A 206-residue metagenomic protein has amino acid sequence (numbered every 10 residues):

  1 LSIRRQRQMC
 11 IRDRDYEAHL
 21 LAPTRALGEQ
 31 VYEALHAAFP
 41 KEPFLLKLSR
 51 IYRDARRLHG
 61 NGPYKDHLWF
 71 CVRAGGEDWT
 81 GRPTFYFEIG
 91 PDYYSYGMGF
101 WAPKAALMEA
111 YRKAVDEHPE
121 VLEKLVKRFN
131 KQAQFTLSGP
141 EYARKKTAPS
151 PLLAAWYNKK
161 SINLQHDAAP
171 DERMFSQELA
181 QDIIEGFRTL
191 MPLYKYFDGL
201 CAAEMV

Functional and structural regions predicted by a protein language model:
L1-I11: Single conserved hydrophobic/aromatic residue that forms the stacking wall/gate of nucleotide- or nucleobase-binding
R5, T24-Y32, F135-V206: Long, solvent-exposed, polar/charged low-complexity segments
R12, P91-Y96, N158-H166: Glycine-rich, often proline-containing surface loops adjacent to acidic residues and nearby aromatics that form
Y16-L20, T24, M108-Y111, V115 (+2 more regions): Amphipathic alpha-helical coiled-coil segments
E17-N61: Gly/Pro-rich turn-and-neighbor structural signature
K41-F44, P63-K65, T80, N130 (+2 more regions): A generic structural signal for short, non-catalytic loop/turn and secondary-structure boundary residues
D54-D116: Aromatic- and glycine-enriched beta-alpha-beta binding-site module
G97-K145: A contiguous pocket-lining binding segment that forms or flanks enzyme active sites
